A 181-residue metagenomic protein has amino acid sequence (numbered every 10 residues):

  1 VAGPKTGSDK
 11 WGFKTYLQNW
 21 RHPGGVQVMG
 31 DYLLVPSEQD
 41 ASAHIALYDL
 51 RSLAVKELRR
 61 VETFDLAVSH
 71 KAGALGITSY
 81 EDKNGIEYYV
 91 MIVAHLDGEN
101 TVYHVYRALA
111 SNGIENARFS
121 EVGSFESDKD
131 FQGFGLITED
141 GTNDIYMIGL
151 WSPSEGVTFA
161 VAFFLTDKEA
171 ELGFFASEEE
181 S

Functional and structural regions predicted by a protein language model:
V1-A2, A41-D49, E87-V90, D97-A110 (+2 more regions): Structural motif
A2-S37: Blade-loop segments of beta-propeller domains
K5-L17, K56-L66, A117-F125, G173-E180: A short beta-strand motif characteristic of beta-propeller blades
S8-Y16, A43-K83: Asp-box/WD-like beta-propeller blade repeats and closely related beta-sheet repeat scaffolds
Q18-M29, H70-Y88, Q132-D144, S181: Structural signature of eukaryotic scaffold interfaces centered on beta-propeller domains
D65, K71-S111, E121-S124: Active-site cradle of extracellular carbohydrate-active enzymes
R118-E180: Intrinsically disordered, low-complexity segments enriched in Gly and acidic/Ser/Thr residues that form flexible
